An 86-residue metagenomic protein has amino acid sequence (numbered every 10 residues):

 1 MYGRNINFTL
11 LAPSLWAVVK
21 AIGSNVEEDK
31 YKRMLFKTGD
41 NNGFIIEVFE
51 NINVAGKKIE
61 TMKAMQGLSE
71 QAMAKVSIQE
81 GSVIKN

Functional and structural regions predicted by a protein language model:
M1-A64, Q71-N86: Short S/T/G/P-rich N-terminal loop/turn motif that feeds into the first structured element of a domain
